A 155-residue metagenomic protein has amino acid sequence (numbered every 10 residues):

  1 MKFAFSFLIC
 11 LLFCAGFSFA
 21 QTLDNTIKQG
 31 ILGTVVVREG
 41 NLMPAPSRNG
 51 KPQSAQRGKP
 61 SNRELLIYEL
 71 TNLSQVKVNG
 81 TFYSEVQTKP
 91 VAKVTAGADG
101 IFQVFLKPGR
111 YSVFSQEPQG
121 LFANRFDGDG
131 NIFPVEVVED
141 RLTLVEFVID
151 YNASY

Functional and structural regions predicted by a protein language model:
M1-A4: Positively charged n-region of N-terminal signal peptides that target proteins for export
S6-G16: Bacterial N-terminal signal peptides
F19-N79, E117-Y155: Primarily secretory-pathway and cell-envelope proteins
L73-D99: Short, acidic Ser/Thr/Gly-rich low-complexity loop/linker segments typical of extracellular and cell-surface proteins
Y83, R110-Y111, Y151: A short, sequence-level motif marking secondary-structure junctions
V91-V94, F102, I132-E136: Beta-strand-rich interaction surfaces with strong enrichment in secreted/lumenal proteins
A98, K107-P108, E139: Surface-exposed loops/turns
F102, K107-S115: A short tyrosine-centered beta-strand micro-motif
